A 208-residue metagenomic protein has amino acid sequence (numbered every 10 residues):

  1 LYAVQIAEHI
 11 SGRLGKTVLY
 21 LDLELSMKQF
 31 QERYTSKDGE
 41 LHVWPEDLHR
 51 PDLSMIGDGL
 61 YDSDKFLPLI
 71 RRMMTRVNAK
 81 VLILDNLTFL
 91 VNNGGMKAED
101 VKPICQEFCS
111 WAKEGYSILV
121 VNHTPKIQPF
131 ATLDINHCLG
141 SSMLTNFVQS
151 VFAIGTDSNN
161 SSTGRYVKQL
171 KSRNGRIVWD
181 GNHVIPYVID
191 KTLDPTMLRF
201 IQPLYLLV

Functional and structural regions predicted by a protein language model:
L1-H9: Glycine-rich P-loop/Walker A and Walker A-like loops and their local beta1-loop-alpha1 context in P-loop NTPases
Q5, R13, V81, E99-P195: Phosphate-binding/switch region of NTP-binding enzymes
R13-D100: Conserved inter-motif catalytic segment of the P-loop NTP-binding fold
H42, P186-V188, R199: Ser/Thr- (and often Asn-) enriched beta-sheet segments in non-cytosolic proteins
E46, L87, L170-S172, P203-Y205: Generic beta-structure capping elements
N78, L193-V208: DNA transaction DNA-binding modules
